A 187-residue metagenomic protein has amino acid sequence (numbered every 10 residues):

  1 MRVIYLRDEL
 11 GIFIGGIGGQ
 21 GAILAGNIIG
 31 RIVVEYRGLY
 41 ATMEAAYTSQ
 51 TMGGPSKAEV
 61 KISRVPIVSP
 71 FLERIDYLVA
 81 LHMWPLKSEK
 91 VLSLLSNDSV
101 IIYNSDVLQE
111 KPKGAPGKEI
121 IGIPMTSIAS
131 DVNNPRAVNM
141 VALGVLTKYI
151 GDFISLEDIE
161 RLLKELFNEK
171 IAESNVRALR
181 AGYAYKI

Functional and structural regions predicted by a protein language model:
M1-I187: Active-site cofactor/cluster-binding pocket
